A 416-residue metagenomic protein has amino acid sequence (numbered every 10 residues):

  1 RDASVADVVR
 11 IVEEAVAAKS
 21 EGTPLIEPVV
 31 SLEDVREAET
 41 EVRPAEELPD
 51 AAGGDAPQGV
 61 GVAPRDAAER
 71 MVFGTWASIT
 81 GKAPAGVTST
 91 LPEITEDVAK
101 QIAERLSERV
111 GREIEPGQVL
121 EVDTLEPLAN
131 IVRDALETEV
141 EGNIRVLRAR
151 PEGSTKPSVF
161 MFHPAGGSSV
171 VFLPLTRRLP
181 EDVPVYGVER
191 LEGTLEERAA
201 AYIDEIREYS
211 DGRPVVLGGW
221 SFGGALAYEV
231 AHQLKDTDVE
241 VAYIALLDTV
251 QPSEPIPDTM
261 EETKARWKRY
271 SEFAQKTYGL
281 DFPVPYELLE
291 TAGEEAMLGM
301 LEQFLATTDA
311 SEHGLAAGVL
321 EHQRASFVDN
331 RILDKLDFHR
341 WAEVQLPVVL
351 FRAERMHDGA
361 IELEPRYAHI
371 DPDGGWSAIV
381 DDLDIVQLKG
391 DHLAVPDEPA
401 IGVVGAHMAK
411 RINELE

Functional and structural regions predicted by a protein language model:
R1-G142, E196, A200, T249-P257 (+1 more regions): Phosphopantetheine-dependent thiolation modules in NRPS/PKS and related acyl-activating systems
D97, Q101, R105, N130-E416: A hydrolase-biased, glycine/serine/histidine/acidic-enriched motif that marks catalytic-domain neighborhoods in diverse
